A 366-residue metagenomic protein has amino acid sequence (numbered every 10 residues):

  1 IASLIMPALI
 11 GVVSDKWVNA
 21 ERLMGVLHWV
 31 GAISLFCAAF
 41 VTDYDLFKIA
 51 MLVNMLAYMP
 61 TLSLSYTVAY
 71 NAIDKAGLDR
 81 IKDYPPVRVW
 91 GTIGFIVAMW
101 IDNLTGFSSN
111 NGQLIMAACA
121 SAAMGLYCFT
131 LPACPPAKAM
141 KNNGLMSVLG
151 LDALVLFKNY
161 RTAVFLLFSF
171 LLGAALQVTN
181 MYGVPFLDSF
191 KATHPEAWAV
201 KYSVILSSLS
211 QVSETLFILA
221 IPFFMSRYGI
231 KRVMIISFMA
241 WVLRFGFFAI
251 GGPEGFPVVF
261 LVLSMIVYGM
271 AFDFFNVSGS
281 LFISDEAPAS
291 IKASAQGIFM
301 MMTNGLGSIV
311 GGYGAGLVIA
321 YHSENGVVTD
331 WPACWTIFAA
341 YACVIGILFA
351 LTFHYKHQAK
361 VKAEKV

Functional and structural regions predicted by a protein language model:
I1-V12, I205-A220: Central cavity-lining transmembrane alpha-helices of secondary-active solute carriers, predominantly the Major
W29-D43, M239-E254: C-terminal ends and interior cores of transmembrane alpha-helices in multi-pass membrane transporters/permeases
G31-S34, Y44-L64, F170-L171, V258-F274: Hydrophobic core of transmembrane alpha-helices in multi-pass small-molecule transporters, especially MFS/SLC-type
A38-V41, S121-A133, G305, C334-V366: Multi-pass alpha-helical transporter architecture, strongest for 12-TM Major Facilitator/SLC carriers used
L52-W90: Cytoplasmic helix-loop-helix junction between adjacent transmembrane helices in 12-TM secondary transporters
L104-A120, L317-C343: A membrane-interface helix-boundary motif in multi-pass transporters
P132-L167, S189-H194: Juxtamembrane intracellular "pre-TM" segments in multi-pass secondary transporters
M181-S203: Short amphipathic helix-loop junctions that connect adjacent transmembrane helices in Major Facilitator Superfamily/SLC
